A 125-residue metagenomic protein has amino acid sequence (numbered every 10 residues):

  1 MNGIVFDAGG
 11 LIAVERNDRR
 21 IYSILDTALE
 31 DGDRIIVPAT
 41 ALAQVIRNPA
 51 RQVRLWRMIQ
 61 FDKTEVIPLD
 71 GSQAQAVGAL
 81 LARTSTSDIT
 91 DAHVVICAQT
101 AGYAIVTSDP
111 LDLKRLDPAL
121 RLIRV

Functional and structural regions predicted by a protein language model:
M1-V37, I46-D62, I123: Short, well-structured N-terminal submotif of metal-dependent ribonuclease cores
G10-L11, A41, Q73, H93-V94 (+1 more regions): Alpha-helix capping/helix-boundary segments
V45, D88-A104: Acidic, metal-associated active-site segment
A50, S108-D112: Short, polar loop motifs at secondary-structure junctions
K63-T84, P110: Acidic catalytic patch
T64, P118-V125: Active-site regions of enzymes building and remodeling cell-envelope glycoconjugates
L111-A119: Short loop/helix-cap segments at secondary-structure boundaries that form the rim of catalytic
